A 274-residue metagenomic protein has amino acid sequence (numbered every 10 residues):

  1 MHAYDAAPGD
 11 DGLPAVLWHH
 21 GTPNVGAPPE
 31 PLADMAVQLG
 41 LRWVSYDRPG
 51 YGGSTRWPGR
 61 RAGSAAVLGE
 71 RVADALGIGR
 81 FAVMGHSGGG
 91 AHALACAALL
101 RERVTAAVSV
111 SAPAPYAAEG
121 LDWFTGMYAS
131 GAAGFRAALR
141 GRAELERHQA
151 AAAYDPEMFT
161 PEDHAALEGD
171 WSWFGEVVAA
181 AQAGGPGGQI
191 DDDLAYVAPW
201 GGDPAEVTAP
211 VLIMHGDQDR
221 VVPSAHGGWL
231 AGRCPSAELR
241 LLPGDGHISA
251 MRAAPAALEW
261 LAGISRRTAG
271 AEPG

Functional and structural regions predicted by a protein language model:
H2-G53: Conserved HGGG/HGGXW glycine-rich cap/lid loop of the alpha/beta-hydrolase fold
S64-F81: Conserved acidic catalytic loop of the alpha/beta-hydrolase fold
G85-G89, A93: Gly/Ala-rich beta-loop-alpha elbow adjacent to hydrolase catalytic centers
A106-R140: Flexible "cap/lid" loop of the alpha/beta hydrolase fold
M127-G202: Alpha/beta-hydrolase
V207, I213-H215, D219: Short beta-strand/loop motif that positions the catalytic acidic residue of the alpha/beta-hydrolase fold
R220-H226: Conserved alpha/beta-hydrolase "acid-adjacent" motif
A237-G274: Catalytic active-site module of serine/aspartate enzymes centered on a nucleophile-bearing elbow/loop
